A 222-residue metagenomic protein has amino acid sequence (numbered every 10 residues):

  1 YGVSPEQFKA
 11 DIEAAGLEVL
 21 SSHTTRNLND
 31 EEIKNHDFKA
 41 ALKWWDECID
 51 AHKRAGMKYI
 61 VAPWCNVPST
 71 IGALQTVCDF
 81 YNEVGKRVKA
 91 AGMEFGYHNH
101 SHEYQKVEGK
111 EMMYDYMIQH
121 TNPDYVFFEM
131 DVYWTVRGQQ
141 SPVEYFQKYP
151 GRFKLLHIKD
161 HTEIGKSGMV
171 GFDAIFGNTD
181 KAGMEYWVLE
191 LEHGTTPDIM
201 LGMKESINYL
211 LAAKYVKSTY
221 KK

Functional and structural regions predicted by a protein language model:
Y1-K58, K89, G151, I207-N208 (+1 more regions): N-terminal pre-domain/capping segments
G2-K9, A40-C48, E111-D115, Q139-Y145 (+1 more regions): Alpha-helical scaffolding within the catalytic cores of extracellular/periplasmic polymer-degrading hydrolases
D11, N29-F127, M200: Active-site acidic/histidine proton-transfer and metal-coordination neighborhood in alpha/beta enzyme cores
L17, M57-K58, M93, K181-E185: A short helix->loop->beta-strand "cap" motif at the edges of active sites that frequently abuts
V19-S21, V61, Y97, M130 (+1 more regions): Hydrophobic residues in well-ordered beta-strands that form the structural core
H23, H98-H100, L155-H157: Histidine-centered active-site/metal-ligand motif
T25-L28, N66-P68, S101-E103, V132-W134 (+2 more regions): Active-site-proximal loop/turn and secondary-structure-junction residues that shape catalytic pockets, frequently
Y116-M130, W134-K222: Histidine-acidic metal/acid-base catalytic patches
